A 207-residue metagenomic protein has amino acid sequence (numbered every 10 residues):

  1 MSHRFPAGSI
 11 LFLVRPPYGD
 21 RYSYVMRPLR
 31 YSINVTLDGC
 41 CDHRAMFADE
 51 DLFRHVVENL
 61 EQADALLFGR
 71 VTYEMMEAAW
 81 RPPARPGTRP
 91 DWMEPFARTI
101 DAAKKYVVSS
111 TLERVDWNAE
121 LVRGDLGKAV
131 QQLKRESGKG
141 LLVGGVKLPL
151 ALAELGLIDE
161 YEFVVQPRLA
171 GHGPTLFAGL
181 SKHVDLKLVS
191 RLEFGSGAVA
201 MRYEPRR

Functional and structural regions predicted by a protein language model:
M1-V25: N-terminal amphipathic/basic-hydrophobic helices that include classical n-h-c signal peptides and signal-anchor
Y18-R207: Enzymes that bind and transform nitrogen-containing heteroaromatic metabolites
